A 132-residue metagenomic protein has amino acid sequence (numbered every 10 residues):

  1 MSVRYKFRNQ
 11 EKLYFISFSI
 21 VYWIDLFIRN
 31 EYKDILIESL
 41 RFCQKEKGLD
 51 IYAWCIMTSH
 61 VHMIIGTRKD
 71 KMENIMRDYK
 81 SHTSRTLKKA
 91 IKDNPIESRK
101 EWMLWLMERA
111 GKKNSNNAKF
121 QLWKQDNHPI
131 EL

Functional and structural regions predicted by a protein language model:
M1-L132: Short catalytic/metal-binding and nucleic-acid-binding patches
